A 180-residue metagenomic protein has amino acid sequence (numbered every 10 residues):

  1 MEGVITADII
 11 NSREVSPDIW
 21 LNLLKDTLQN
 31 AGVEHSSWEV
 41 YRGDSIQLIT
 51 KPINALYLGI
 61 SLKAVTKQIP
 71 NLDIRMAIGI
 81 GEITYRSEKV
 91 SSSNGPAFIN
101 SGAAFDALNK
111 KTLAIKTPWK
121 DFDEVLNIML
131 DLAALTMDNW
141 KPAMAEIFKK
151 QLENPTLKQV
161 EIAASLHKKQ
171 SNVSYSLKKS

Functional and structural regions predicted by a protein language model:
M1-S180: Regulatory and interdomain segments flanking nucleotide-handling catalytic cores in signaling/defense enzymes
